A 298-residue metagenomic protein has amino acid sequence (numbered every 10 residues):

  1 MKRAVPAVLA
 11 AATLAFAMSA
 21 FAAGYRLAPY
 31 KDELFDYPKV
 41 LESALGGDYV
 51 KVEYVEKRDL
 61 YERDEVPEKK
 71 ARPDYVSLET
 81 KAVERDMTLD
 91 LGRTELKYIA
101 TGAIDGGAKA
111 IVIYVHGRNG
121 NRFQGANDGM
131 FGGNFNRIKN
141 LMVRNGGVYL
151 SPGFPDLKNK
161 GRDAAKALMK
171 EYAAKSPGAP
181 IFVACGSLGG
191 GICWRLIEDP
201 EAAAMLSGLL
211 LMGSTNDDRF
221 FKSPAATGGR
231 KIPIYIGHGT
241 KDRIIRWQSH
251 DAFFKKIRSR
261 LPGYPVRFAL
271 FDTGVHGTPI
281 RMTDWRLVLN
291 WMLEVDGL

Functional and structural regions predicted by a protein language model:
Y49-D105: N-terminal cap/lid segment of alpha/beta-hydrolase-fold proteins
G92-L141: Short, surface-exposed "cap/lid" segments of acyl-processing enzymes
P155-S176: Alpha/beta-hydrolase active-site loop
K175, A179-G229: Primarily recognizes the serine-hydrolase "nucleophile elbow" in alpha/beta-hydrolase and SGNH/GDSL folds
D218, T240-R246, G277: Acidic catalytic loop of the alpha/beta-hydrolase fold
R230, Y235-H238, D242: Short beta-strand/loop motif that positions the catalytic acidic residue of the alpha/beta-hydrolase fold
R246-K256: Short alpha-helix in the alpha/beta-hydrolase fold that links the catalytic acid
P262-L298: C-terminal catalytic histidine-bearing segment of alpha/beta-hydrolase fold enzymes
